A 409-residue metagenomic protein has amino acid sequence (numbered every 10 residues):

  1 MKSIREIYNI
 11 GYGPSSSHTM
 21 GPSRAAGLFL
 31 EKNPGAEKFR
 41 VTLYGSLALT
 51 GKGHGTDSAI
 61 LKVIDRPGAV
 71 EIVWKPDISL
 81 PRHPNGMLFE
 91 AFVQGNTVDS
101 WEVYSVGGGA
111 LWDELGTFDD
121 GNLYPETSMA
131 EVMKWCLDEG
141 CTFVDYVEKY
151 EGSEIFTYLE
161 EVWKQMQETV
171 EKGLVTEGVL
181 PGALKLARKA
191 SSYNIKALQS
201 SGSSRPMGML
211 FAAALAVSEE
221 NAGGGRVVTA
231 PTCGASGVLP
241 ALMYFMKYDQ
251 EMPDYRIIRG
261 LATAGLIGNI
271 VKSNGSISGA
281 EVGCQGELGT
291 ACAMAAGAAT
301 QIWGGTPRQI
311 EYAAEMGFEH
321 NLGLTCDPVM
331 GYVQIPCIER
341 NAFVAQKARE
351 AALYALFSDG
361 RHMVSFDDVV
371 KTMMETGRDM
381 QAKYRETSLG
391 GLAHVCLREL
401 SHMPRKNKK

Functional and structural regions predicted by a protein language model:
Y8-A26, G224-L242, C284-C292: Conserved phosphate/anionic-ligand binding catalytic regions in large, soluble enzymes, centered on
T19-K32, P240-E251, A296-G304: Alpha-helical support elements that line or immediately flank enzyme active sites and cofactor-binding pockets
K38-K75, P84, A262-A313, E319-A351: A structural-propensity feature for long, helix-poor, extended segments
R40-Y44, K52-H54, E71-V73, P81-A91 (+5 more regions): Catalytic cores and adjacent flexible loops of soluble metabolic enzymes that perform enolate/carbanion chemistry on
A59, P76, Y248-E251, D379: N-terminal loops that bind phosphate or other acidic moieties and the adjacent beta-alpha structural core
V70-S200, G208-M209: C-terminal regulatory domains involved in ligand/effector binding and gene-expression control
Q167-G283, G391-K409: Accessory "access/gating" subregions that flank catalytic or transport cores
A299-K409: Functionally critical mobile loop/hinge segments
